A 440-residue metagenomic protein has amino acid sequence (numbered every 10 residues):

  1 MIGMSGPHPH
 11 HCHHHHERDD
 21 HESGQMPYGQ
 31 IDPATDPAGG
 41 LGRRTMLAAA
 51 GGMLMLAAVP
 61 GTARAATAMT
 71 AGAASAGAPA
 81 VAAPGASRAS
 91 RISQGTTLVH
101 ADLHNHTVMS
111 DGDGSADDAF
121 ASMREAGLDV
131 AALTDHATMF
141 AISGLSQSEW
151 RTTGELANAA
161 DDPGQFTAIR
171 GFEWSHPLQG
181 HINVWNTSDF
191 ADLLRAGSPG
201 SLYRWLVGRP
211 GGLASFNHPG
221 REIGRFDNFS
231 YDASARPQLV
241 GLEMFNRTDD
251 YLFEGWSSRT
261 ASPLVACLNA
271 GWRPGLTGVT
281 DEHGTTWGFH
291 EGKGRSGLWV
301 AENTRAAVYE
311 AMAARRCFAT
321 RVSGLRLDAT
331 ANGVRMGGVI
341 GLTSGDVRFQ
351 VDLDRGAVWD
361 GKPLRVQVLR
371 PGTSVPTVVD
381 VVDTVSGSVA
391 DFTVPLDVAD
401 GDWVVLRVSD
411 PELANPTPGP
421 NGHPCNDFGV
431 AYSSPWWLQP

Functional and structural regions predicted by a protein language model:
M1-L41, G52-A58, T67: N-terminal secretory signal peptides
E22, Q30-P33, G72-A74, A78-P84 (+1 more regions): Intrinsically disordered, low-complexity polar segments enriched in Ser/Thr/Pro and acidic
G39, G61-R91: C-terminal segment of N-terminal export signals and the immediately downstream linker at the start of the mature
L41-L47: N-terminal export leaders
L47-A49, R64: Hydrophobic single-pass membrane-targeting/anchoring helices
V59-P60, S323: Ubiquitous "structural anchor" signal
G77-P440: Extended, charged catalytic domains and RNA/DNA-binding interfaces, predominantly in divalent-metal-using enzymes
